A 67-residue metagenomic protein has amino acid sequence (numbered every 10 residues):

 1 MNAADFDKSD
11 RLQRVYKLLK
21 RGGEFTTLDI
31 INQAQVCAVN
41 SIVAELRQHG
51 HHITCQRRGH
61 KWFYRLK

Functional and structural regions predicted by a protein language model:
N2, L12, D29: Positively charged, solvent-exposed patches that mediate nucleic-acid binding
N2-S9, V43-K67: DNA-binding patch around the recognition helix
R11-E24: Short amphipathic alpha-helical interface segments
E24-N32: Short acidic, hydrophobic short linear motifs in intrinsically disordered regions
